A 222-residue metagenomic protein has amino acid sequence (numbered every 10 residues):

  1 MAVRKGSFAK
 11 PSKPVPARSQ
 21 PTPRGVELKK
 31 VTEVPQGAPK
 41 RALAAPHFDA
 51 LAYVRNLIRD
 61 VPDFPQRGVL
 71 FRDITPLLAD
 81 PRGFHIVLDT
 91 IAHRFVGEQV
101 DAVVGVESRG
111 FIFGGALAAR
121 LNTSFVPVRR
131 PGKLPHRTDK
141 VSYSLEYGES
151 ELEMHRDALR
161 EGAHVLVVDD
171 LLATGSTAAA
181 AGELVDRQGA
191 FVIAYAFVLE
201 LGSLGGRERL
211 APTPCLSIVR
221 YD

Functional and structural regions predicted by a protein language model:
M1-D222: PRPP-associated nucleotide enzymes
